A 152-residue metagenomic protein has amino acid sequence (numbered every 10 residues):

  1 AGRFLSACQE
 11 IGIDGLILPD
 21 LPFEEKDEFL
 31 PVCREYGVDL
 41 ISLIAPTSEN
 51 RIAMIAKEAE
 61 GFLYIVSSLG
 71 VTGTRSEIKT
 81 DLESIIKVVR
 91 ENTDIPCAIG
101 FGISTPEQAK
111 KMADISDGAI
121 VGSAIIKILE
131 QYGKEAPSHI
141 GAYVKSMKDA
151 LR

Functional and structural regions predicted by a protein language model:
A1-L18, L151: Active-site beta->alpha loop and helix N-cap motifs at the rims of alpha/beta catalytic domains
A1-R3, L18-E35, S48-M54, T72-K87 (+2 more regions): Active-site-adjacent beta->alpha loops and helix N-cap segments on the catalytic face of soluble alpha/beta enzymes
C8, I55, V89, M112 (+2 more regions): Conserved, mostly hydrophobic/aromatic
Q9, L30-R34, E83-T93, V144-R152: Surface-exposed amphipathic alpha-helices with a cationic face
I11, E58, N92, D114-I115: Structural motif
L16-L18, L40-L43, L63-I65, C97-F101 (+1 more regions): Hydrophobic faces of well-ordered beta-strands that scaffold small-molecule active sites in alpha/beta enzyme cores
V38-G73: Histidine/lysine/aspartate-rich catalytic loop segments that bind and position anionic ligands
T47-K57, I99, I103-A119: Catalytic cores of alpha/beta
